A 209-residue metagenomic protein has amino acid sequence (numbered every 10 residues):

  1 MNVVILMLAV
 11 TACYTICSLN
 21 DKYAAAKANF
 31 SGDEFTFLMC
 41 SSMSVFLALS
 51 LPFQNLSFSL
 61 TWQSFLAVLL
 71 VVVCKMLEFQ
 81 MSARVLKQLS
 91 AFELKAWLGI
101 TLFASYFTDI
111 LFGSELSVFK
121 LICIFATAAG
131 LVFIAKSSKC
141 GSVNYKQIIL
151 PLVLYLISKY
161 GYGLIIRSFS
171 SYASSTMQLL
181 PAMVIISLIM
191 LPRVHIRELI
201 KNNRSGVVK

Functional and structural regions predicted by a protein language model:
M1-L89, L116, K136-V153, Y172 (+1 more regions): Membrane-interface interhelical linkers
A9, F37-L38, A96-I100, F119-I122 (+1 more regions): Hydrophobic core positions of alpha-helical segments in small-molecule transporters and transporter systems
I16, L77, A104-F107, I157 (+1 more regions): Residue positions within transmembrane alpha-helices of multi-pass solute transporters
K22, A83, D109-I110, R167: Small-residue-mediated transmembrane helix hinge/kink sites in multi-pass secondary transporters
S44-L47, I100-D109, V118-S138: Hydrophobic transmembrane alpha-helices of multi-pass small-molecule transport proteins
F125-A128, L179-S187: Small-residue-rich transmembrane alpha-helices that serve as helix-helix interface/gating elements in multipass
R167-A173: Short amphipathic helix-loop junctions that connect adjacent transmembrane helices in Major Facilitator Superfamily/SLC
